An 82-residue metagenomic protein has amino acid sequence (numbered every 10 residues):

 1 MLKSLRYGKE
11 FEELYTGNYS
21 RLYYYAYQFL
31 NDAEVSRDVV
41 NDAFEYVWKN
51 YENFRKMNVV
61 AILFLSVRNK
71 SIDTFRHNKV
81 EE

Functional and structural regions predicted by a protein language model:
M1-Y24, Q28: A short, charge-rich alpha-helical start-of-domain segment used by transcription regulators
S4, N41-N58, H77-N78: Sigma70-family region 2
E10, R21, Y25, V35 (+1 more regions): Amphipathic alpha-helical recognition patches that constitute DNA-binding helices
Y15, Y23, A33-K49: Conserved RNAP core-binding helix
Y27-N31, E52-R55: Amphipathic alpha-helical interaction elements
L65-E82: Arg/Lys-rich amphipathic alpha helix in sigma70-family domain 2
